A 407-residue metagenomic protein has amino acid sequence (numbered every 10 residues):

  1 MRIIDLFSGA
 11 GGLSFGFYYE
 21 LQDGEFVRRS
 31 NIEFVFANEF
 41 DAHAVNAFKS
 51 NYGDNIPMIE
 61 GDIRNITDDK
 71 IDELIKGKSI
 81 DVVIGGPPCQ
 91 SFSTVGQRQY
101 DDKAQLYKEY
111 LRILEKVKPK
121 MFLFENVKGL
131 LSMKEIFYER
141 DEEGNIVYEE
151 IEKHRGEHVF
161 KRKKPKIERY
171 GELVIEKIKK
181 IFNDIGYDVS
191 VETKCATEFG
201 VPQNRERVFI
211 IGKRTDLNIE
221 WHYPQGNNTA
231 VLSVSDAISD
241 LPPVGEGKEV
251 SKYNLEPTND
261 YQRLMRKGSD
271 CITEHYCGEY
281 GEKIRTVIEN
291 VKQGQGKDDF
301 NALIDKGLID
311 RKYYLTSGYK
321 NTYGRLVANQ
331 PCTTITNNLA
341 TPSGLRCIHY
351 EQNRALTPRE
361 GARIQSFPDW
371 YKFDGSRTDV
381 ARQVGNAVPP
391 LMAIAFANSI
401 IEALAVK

Functional and structural regions predicted by a protein language model:
M1-N55: Conserved S-adenosyl-L-methionine
I3, R205-F209, Q330-C332: Extracellular structured ligand-interaction cores
E33-V35, D81, K120: Conserved acidic residues
D41, G61-T67, T193-T197: Conserved acidic residues
N46-I75: S-adenosyl-L-methionine
G61, G85, F124, N337: Redox-cofactor binding/interface segments in oxidoreductases and associated redox assembly factors
K70-G77, P87-I309: Class I S-adenosyl-L-methionine
E256-K407: C-terminal target-recognition/interaction regions appended to catalytic cores
